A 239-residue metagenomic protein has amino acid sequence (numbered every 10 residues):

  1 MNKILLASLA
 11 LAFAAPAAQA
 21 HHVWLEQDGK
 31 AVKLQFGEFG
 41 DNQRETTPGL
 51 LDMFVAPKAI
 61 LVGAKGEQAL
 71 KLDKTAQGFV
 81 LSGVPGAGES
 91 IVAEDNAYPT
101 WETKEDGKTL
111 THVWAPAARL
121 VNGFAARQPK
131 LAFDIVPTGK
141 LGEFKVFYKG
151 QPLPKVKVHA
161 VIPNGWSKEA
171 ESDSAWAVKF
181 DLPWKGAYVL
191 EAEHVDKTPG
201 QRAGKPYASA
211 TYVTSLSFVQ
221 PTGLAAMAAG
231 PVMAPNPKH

Functional and structural regions predicted by a protein language model:
M1-I4: Positively charged n-region of N-terminal signal peptides that target proteins for export
A14-A17: N-terminal signal peptide c-region/cleavage motif recognized by signal peptidases
A20-A31, K104-G142, F147, G204-H239: Beta-strand-rich domain onsets/edges
D28-K58: N-terminal targeting signals for Sec/Tat export/insertion, comprising classic cleavable signal peptides
F39-G49, P137-L153: Structural motif
P57-G66, V156-E171: Short amphipathic beta-strand segments in non-cytosolic proteins
T75-L81, E171-G186: Glycine-centered loop-to-beta-strand initiation motif
P85-D106, A187-D196: Short, aromatic- and glycine-rich surface loops/edge beta-strands on solvent-exposed regions
